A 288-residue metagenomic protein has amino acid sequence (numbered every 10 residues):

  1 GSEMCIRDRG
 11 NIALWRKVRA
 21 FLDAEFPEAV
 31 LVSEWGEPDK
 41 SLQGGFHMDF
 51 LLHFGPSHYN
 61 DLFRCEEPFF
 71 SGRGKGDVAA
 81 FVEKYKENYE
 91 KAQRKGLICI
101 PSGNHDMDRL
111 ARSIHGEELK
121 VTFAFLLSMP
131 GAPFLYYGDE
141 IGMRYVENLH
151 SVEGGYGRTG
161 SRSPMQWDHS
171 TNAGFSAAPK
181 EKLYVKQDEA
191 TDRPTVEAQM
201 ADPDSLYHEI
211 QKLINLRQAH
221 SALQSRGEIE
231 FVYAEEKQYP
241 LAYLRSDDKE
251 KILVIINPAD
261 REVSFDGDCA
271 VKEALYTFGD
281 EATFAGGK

Functional and structural regions predicted by a protein language model:
G1-I6: Short, small-residue-biased leader/transition segments that mark boundaries at the very start of proteins
R7, W35: Active-site mouth of glycoside hydrolases
D8-W15, M48-F69, R162-P164: Acidic, His- and aromatic-enriched active-site or binding-groove loops in soluble protein domains that engage sugars
R19-A29, G36-E37, S41, G45 (+6 more regions): Loop/helix patches that line or flank the sugar-binding groove of alpha-linked glycan CAZymes
G45-G55, C269-L275: Active-site regions of enzymes building and remodeling cell-envelope glycoconjugates
N88-R94: Acidic (Asp/Glu)-rich catalytic clusters
G96-I98: Short coil-to-beta-strand
A259-K288: C-terminal beta-sandwich/jelly-roll accessory domains of carbohydrate-active enzymes
